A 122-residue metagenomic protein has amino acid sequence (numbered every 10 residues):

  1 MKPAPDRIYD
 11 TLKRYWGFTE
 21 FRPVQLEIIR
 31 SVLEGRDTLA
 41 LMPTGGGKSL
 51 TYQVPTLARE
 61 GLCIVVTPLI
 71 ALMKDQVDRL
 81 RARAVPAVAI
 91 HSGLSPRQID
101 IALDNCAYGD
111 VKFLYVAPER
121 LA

Functional and structural regions predicted by a protein language model:
P5-P23: Dynamic helix-loop-helix/coil hinge segments at AAA+ ATPase domain boundaries and subdomain interfaces
E20-A122: Conserved P-loop/Walker A NTP-binding site and adjacent catalytic elements of P-loop NTPases
